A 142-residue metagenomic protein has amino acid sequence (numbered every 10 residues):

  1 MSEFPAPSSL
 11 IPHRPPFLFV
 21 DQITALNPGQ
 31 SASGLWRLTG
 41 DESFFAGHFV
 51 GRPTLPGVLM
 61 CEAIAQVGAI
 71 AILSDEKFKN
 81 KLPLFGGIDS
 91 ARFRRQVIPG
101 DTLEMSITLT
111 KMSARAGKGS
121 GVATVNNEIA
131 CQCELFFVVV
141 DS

Functional and structural regions predicted by a protein language model:
M1, G68-E104, A130, E134-V138: Hydrophobic beta-strand-centered segment that forms part of the acyl-chain substrate-binding groove
S2-R14: Short aromatic-glycine motifs in intrinsically disordered, low-complexity regions
S8, G51, F93-R95: Beta-strand-rich interaction surfaces with strong enrichment in secreted/lumenal proteins
R14-P15, S113: Short loop/turn motifs at secondary-structure junctions and domain boundaries
P15-L55: Catalytic strand-loop segment that frames the active site of acyl-thioester-processing enzymes
D21-T24, D89, R94, T108-T110: Conserved positions in beta-strands of structured domains
I23, L55-F78: Active-site helix/loop of acyl-thioester processing domains in fatty-acid/polyketide metabolism, spanning hotdog-fold
P28-G29, V97-D101, T108-S142: HotDog/MaoC-like acyl-thioester-processing domains
